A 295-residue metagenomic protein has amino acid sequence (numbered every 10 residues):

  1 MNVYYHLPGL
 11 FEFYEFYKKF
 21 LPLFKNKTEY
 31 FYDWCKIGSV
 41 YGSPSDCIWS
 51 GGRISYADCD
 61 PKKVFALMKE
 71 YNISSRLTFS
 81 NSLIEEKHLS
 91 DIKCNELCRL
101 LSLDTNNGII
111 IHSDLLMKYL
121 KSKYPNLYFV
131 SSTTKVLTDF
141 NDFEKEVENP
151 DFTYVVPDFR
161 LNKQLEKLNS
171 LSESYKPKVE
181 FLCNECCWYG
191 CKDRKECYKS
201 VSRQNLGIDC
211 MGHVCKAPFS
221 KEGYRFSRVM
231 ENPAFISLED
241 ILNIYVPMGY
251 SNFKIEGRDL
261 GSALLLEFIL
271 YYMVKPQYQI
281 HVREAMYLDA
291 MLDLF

Functional and structural regions predicted by a protein language model:
M1-D142, F152, V156-F295: Active-site pocket-lining/capping segments in soluble small-molecule metabolic enzymes
V147-N149: Solvent-exposed alpha-helices and their adjacent loops that cap or buttress functional pockets in soluble metabolic
